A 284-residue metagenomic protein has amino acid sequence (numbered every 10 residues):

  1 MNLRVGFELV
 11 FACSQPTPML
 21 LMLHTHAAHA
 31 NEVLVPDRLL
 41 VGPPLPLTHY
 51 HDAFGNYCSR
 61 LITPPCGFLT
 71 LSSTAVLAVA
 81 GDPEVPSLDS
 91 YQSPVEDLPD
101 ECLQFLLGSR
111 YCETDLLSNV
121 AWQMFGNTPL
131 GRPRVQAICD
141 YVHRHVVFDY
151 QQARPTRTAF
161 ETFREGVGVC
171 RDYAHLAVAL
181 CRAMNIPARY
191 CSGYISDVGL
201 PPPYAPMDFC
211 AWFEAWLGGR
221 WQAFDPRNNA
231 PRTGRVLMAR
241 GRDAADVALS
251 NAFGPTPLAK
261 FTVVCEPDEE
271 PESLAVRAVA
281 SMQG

Functional and structural regions predicted by a protein language model:
M1-S90: Intrinsically disordered, low-complexity N-terminal segments that are enriched in acidic
C13, L77-G81, S87, D97-G168 (+4 more regions): Secondary-structure boundary elements
Q15, T25, L45, A75 (+5 more regions): A broadly conserved detector of short glycine/acidic/proline-rich loop/turn motifs that flank catalytic sites and bind
L21, V41-P43, T63-P64, V79 (+6 more regions): Generic structural "secondary-structure junction" signal
H24-H26, S87-E96, R227-P231, F253-P255: Short intrinsically disordered coil segments
P44-T48, V95-L98, P231-R240: Short, surface-exposed linear segments at secondary-structure transitions and domain or protein termini
D140, D172-K260: Hydrophobic/aromatic-rich core segments of domains that either
